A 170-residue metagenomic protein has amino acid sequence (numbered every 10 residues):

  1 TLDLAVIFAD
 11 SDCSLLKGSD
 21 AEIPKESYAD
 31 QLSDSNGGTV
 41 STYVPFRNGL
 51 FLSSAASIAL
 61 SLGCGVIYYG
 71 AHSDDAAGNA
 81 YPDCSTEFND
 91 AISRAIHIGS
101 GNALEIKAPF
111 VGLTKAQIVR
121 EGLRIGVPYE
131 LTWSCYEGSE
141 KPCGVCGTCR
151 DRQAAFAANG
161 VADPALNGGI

Functional and structural regions predicted by a protein language model:
T1-G126: ATP-dependent adenylation/nucleotidyltransferase module used to activate substrates
G49, S53, W133-A154: Local cysteine-cluster metal-coordination motifs and their immediate loop/turn environment, predominantly Fe-S cluster
L62, E130, G144: Structured loop/turn residues at beta-strand edges in well-structured enzyme cores
G122-R124, Y129-G138: Short, intrinsically disordered, charge-biased short linear motifs at domain edges
V127-Y129, Q153-A158: A polyampholytic, Gly/Pro-enriched intrinsically disordered region
G138-S139, G160-I170: Short cysteine/histidine-rich metal-coordination sites, predominantly Zn2+-binding motifs
G147, A155-P164: Short cysteine/histidine-rich zinc-coordinating motifs and their immediately flanking basic loops
